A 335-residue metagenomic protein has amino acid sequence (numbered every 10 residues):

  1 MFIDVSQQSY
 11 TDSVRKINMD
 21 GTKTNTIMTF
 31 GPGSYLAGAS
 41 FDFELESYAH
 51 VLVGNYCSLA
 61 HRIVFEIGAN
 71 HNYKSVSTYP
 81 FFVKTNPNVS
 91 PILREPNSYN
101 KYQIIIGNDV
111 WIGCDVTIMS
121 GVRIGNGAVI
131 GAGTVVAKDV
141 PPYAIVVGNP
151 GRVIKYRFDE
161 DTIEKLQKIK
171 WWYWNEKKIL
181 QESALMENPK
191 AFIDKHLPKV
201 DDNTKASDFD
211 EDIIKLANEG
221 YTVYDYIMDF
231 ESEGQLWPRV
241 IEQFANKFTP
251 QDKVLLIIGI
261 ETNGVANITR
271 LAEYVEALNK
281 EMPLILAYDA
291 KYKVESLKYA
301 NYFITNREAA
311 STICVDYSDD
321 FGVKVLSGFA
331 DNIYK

Functional and structural regions predicted by a protein language model:
I3, F81-V83, N88-I118, P150-D208: C-terminal segments of enzyme domains that contribute to small-molecule binding surfaces
K16-G21, N25-S120: Flexible, glycine/small-residue-enriched loop-and-beta-strand segment within the central core of proteins
H61, K205-K293: Conserved catalytic-core segment of nucleotide-activated headgroup transferases in glycan assembly
V129-G131, V135, Y317, F321: A generic "structured core" feature
P142, V147-P150: Acidic, glycine-centered active-site loop in nucleotide-sugar glycosyltransferases
P198-D201, T312-K335: P-loop/Walker A phosphate-binding loop and immediately adjacent motor/lid segment at beta-alpha junctions
L297-V315, V323: Acidic donor-binding loop of glycosyltransferase active sites
